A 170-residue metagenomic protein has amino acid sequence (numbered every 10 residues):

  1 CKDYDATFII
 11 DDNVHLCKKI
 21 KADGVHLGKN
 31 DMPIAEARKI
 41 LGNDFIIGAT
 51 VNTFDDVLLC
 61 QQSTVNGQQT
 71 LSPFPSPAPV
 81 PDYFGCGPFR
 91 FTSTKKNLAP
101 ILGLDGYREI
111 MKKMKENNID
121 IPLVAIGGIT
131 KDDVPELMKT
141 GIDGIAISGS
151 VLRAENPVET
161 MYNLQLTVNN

Functional and structural regions predicted by a protein language model:
C1-I9, A37-T53, P100-V124, L164-T167: Alpha-helix-loop-beta-strand connector modules within alpha/beta enzyme cores
C1-R38, D44-Q61, D82-G85: Catalytic beta/alpha-barrel core
F8-D23, N52-S63, I119, V124 (+2 more regions): Catalytic cores of alpha/beta
D23-V25, K39-G42, S63, F74 (+4 more regions): Short, glycine/charged-enriched secondary-structure capping and boundary segments
G24, G28, G48, G85-G87 (+3 more regions): Glycine-centered flexibility sites
K29-E36, Y83-L98, V134, M138-M161: Glycine-rich phosphate-binding active-site loops on the catalytic face of alpha/beta enzymes
Q61-D82, M114-E116, Y162-N170: Intrinsic disorder/low-complexity segments
